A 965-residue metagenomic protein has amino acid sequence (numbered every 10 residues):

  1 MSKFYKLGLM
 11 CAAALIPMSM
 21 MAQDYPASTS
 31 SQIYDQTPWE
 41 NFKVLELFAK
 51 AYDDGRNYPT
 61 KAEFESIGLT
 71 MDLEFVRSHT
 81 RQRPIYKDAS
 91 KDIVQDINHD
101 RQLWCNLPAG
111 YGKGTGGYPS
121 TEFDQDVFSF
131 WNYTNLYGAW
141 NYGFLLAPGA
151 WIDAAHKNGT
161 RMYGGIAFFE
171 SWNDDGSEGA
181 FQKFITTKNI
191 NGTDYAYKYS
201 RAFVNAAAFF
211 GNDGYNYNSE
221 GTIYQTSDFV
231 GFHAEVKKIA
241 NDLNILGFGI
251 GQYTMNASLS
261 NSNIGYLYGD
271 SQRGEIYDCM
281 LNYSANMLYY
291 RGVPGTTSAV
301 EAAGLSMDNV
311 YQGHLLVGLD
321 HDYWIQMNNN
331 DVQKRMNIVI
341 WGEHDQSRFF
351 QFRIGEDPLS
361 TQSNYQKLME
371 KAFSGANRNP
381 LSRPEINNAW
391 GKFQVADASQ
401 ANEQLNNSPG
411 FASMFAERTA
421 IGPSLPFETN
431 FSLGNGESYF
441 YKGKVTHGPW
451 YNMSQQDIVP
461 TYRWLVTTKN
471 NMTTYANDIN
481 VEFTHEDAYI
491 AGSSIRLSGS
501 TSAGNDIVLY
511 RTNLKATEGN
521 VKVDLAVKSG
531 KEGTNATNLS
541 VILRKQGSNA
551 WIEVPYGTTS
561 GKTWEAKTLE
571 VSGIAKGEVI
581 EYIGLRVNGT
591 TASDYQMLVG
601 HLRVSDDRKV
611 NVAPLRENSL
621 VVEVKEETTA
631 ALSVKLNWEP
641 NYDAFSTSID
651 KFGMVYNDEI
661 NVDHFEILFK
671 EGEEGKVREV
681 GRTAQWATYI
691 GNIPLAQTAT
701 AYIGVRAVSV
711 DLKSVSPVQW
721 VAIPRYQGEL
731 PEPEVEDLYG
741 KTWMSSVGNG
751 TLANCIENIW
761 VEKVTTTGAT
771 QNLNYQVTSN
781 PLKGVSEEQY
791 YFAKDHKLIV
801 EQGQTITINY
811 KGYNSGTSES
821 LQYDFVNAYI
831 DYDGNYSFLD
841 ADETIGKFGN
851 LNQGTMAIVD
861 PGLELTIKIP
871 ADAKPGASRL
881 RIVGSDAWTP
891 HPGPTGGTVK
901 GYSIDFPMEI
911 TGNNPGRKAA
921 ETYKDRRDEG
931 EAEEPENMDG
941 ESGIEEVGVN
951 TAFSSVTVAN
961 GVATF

Functional and structural regions predicted by a protein language model:
D96-T121, Q125-G295: Chitinase-like catalytic core of GlcNAc-active glycosidases
P449, I495, N505-L539, K567-V571 (+3 more regions): Extra-cytoplasmic beta-strand recognition segments
N477-D506: Short carbohydrate-recognition loop motifs
G547-V579, A592, G849-L865: Extracellular carbohydrate recognition and processing domains and analogous Trp-centered ligand-binding platforms
L632-D658, A963-F965: Conserved aromatic anchor
N692-V715: Beta-strand-rich modules
L712-G728: Extracellular fibronectin type III
P731-G916: A broad "non-catalytic interaction surface" signal
